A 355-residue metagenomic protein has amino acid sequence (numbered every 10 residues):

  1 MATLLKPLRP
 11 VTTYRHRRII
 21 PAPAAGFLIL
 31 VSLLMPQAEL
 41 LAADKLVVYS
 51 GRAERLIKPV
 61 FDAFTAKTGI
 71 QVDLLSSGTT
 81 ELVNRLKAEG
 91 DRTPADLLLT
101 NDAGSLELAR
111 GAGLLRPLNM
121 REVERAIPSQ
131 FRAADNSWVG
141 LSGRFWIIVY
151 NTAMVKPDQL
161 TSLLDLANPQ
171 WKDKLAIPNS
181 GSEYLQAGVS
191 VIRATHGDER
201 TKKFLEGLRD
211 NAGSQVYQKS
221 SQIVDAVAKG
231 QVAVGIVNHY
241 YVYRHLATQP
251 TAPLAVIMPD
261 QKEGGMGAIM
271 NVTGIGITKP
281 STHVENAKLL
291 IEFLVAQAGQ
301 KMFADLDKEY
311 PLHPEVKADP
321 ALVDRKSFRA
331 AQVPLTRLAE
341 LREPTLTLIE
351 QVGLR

Functional and structural regions predicted by a protein language model:
Y14, A22-P36: Bacterial N-terminal signal peptides
L40-V47, T65-T68, N168-Q170: Immediate post-signal peptide segment of exported/extracytoplasmic ligand-binding proteins
G51-K58, S77-E81, P94-V232, G264-M266: Extracytoplasmic ligand-binding site segments that recognize negatively charged/polar headgroups
G51-V72, H245: Short, polar/charged alpha-helical segment
G104-L108, A228, A233-L254: A ligand-binding cleft/hinge motif common to bilobed small-molecule-binding domains
I147-M154, M270-H283, M302-D305: A bilobed periplasmic-binding-protein/Venus flytrap-type ligand-binding module shared by bacterial periplasmic
D173-S180, F293-V316: Periplasmic-binding protein-like
E199-T201, E309-R355: An extracytoplasmic/periplasmic, membrane-proximal ligand-sensing/linker region
